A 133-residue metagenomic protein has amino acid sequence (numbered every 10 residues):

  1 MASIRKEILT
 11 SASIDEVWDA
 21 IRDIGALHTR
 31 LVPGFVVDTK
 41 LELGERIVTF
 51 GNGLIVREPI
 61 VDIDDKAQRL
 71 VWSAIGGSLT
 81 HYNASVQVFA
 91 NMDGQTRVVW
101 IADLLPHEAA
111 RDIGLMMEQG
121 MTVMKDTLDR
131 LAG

Functional and structural regions predicted by a protein language model:
M1-K40: Hydrophobic ligand-binding cavity/cleft-lining segments
E7-S11, T49, P59, Q87: Generic structural detector for well-ordered beta-strands
T10-A12, F50, A74, L104: Short beta-strand-to-loop capping motifs
S11-D15, D62-K66, V88-R97: A short, structured loop/turn motif at beta-sheet edges
G25-G77, N83, Q119, G133: Glycine-rich portal/gate segments that line the openings of hydrophobic small-molecule binding cavities
I75-T127: Beta-strand/loop substructures that line and gate deep hydrophobic ligand-binding cavities in soluble
L128-A132: Long, hydrophobic, amphipathic alpha-helical segments used as structural scaffolds
